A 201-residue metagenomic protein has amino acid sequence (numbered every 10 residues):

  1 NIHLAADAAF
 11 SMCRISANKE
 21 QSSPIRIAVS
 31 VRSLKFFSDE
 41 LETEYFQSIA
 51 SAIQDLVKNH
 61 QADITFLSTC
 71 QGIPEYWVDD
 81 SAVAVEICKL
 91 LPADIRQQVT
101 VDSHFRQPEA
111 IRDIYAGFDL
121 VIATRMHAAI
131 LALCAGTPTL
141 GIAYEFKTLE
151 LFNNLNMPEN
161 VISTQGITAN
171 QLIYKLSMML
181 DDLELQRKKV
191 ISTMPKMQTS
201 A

Functional and structural regions predicted by a protein language model:
N1-A201: Active-site anion-handling motifs in enzyme catalytic cores
